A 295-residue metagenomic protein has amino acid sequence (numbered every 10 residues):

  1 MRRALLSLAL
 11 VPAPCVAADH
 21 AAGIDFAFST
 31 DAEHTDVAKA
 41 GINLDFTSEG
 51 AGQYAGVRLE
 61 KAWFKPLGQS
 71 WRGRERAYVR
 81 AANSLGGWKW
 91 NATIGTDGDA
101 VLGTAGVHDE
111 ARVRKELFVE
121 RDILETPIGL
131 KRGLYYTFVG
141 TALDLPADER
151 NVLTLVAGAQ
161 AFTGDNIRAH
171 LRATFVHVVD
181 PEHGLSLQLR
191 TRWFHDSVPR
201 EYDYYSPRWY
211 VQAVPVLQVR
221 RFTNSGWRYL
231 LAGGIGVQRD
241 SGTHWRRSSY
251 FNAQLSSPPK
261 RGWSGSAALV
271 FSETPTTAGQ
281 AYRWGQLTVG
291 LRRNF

Functional and structural regions predicted by a protein language model:
M1-S7: Sec-dependent signal peptide recognition, specifically the positively charged N-region followed immediately by
S7-L8, E182: Intrinsically disordered, low-complexity segments enriched in polar/charged small residues
L8-A17: Hydrophobic h-region of N-terminal signal peptides that target proteins for export in Gram-negative bacteria
A17-F295: Gram-negative and organellar
